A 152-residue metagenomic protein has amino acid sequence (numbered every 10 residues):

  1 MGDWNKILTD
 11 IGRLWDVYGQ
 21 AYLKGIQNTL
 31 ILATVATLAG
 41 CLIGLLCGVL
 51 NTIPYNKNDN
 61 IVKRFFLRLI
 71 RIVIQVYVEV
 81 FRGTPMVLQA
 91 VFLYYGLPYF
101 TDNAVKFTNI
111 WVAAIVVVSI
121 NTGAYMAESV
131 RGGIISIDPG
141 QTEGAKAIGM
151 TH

Functional and structural regions predicted by a protein language model:
M1-H152: Transmembrane alpha-helices and adjacent helix-loop boundaries
